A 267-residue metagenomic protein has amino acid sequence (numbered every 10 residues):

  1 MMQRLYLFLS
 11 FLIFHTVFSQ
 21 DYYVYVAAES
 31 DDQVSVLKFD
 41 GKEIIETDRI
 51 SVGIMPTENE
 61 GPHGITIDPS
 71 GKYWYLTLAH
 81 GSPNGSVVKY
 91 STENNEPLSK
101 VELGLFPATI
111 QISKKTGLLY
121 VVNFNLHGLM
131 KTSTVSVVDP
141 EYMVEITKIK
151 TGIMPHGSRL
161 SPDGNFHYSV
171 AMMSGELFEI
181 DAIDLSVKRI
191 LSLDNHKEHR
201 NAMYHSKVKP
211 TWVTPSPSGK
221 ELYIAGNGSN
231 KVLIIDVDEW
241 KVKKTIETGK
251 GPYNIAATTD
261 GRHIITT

Functional and structural regions predicted by a protein language model:
M2-L9: Sec-dependent signal peptide recognition, specifically the positively charged N-region followed immediately by
S10-S19: Hydrophobic h-region of N-terminal signal peptides that target proteins for export in Gram-negative bacteria
S19-T267: Predominantly soluble domains enriched in secretory-pathway, periplasmic, or organellar proteins
